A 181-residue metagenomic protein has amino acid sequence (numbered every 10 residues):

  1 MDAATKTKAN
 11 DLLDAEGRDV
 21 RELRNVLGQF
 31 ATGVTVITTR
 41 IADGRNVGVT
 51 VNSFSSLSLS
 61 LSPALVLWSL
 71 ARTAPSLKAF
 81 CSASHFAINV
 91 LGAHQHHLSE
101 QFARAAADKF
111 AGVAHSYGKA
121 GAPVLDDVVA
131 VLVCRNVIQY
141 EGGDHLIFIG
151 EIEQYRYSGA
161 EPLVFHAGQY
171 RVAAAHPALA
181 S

Functional and structural regions predicted by a protein language model:
D2-S181: Basic, polyanion-binding surface patches
